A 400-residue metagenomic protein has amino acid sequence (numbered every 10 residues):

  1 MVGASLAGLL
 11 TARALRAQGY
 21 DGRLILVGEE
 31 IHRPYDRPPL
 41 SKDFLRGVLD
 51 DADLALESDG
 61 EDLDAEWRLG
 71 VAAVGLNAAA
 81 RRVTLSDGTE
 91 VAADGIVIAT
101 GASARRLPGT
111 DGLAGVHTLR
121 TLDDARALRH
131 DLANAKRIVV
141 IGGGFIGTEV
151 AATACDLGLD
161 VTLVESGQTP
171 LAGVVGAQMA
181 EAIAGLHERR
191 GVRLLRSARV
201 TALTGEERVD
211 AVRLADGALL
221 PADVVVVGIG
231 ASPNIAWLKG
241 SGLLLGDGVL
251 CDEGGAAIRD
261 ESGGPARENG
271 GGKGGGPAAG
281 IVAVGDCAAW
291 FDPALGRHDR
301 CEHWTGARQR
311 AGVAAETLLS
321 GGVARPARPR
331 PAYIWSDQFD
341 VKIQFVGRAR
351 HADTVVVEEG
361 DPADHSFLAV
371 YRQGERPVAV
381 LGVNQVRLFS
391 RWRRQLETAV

Functional and structural regions predicted by a protein language model:
M1-E66, T153-V174, R391: Beta1-alpha1 glycine-rich phosphate/pyrophosphate-binding loop at the start of Rossmann-like nucleotide-binding domains
G3-L6, R120, G142-G144: Glycine-rich Rossmann-fold phosphate-binding loop(s) that bind the pyrophosphate of adenine dinucleotide cofactors
L56, G60-V139, R213, V224-G228 (+3 more regions): FAD-binding core/adjacent interface of flavoenzyme oxidoreductases
L69-A80, R196-R208: A conserved short coil-to-beta-strand element within the FAD-binding core of flavoproteins
A114-A133, E207-R213, L219-G306, R310-V313: FAD-site-proximal beta/loop scaffold in flavoenzymes
F145-T201, H303-A307, R330-W335: Rossmann-like dinucleotide-binding cores of NAD(P)H-dependent redox enzymes
C287-V386: Mid-to-C-terminal Rossmann-like scaffold of FAD/NAD(P)H-dependent oxidoreductases
V386-V400: A short, polar/charged loop-to-alpha-helix boundary motif
